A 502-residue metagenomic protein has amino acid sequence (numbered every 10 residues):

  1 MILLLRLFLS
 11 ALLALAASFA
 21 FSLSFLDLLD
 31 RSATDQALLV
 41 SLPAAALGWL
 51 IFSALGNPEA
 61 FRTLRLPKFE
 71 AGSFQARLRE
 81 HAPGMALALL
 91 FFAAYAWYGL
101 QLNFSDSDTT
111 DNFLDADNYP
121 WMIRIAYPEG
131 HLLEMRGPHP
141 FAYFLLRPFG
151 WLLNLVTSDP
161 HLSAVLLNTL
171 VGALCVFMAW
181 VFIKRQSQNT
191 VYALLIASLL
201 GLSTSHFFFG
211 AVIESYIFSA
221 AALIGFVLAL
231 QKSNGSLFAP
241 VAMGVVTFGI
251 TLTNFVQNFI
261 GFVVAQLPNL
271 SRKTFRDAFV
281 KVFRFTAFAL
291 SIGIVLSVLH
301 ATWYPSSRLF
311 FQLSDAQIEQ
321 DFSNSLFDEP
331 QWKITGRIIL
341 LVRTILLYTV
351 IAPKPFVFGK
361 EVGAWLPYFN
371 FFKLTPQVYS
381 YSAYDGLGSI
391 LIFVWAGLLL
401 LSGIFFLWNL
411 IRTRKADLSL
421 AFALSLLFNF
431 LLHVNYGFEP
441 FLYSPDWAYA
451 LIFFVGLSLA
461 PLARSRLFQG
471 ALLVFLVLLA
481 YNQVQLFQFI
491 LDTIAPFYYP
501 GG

Functional and structural regions predicted by a protein language model:
S10-S24, S41-N57, Q75-A116, G130 (+2 more regions): Transmembrane signal-anchor helices characteristic of membrane glycosylation enzymes that use polyprenol
L132-S158: Short hydrophobic/aromatic helix or loop-helix immediately within or flanking a transmembrane segment in polytopic
L166-Q186, I404-F406: Transmembrane-helix motifs of polytopic, lipid-linked glycan transferases
M178, V362-L374, S389-R414: Hydrophobic, aromatic-rich transmembrane alpha-helices and their immediate juxtamembrane boundary segments
W180-L202, K415, L420: Transmembrane-helix signature of polytopic, membrane-embedded enzymes that assemble or transfer cell-envelope glycans
F208-Y216: Short acidic/glycine- and proline-prone juxtamembrane loop motifs at membrane-interface regions of multi-pass membrane
F218-S236, A450-F454: Specific aromatic-rich, kink-prone transmembrane helix
L237-V263, K281, F288, V474-L478: Membrane-interface alpha helices of multi-pass inner-membrane proteins
